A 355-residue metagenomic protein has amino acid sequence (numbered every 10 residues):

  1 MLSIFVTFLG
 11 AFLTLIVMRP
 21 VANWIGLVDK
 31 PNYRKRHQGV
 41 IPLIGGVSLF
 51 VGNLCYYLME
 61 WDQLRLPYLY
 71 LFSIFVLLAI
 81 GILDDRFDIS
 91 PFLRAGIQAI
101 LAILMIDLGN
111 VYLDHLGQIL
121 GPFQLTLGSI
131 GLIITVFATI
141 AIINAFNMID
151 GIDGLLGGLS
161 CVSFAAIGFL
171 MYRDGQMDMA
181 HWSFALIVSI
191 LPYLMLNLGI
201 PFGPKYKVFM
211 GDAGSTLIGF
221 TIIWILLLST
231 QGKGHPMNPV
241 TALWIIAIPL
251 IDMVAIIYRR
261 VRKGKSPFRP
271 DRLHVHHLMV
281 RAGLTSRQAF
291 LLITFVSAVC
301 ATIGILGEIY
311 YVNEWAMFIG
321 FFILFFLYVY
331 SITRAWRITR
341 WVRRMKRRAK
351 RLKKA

Functional and structural regions predicted by a protein language model:
M1-I251: "…together with the soluble PPM/PP2C metallo-phosphatase catalytic core" -> "…together with the soluble PPM/PP2C
S3, T230-A355: C-terminal membrane-associated helical module and adjoining short loops/tails
